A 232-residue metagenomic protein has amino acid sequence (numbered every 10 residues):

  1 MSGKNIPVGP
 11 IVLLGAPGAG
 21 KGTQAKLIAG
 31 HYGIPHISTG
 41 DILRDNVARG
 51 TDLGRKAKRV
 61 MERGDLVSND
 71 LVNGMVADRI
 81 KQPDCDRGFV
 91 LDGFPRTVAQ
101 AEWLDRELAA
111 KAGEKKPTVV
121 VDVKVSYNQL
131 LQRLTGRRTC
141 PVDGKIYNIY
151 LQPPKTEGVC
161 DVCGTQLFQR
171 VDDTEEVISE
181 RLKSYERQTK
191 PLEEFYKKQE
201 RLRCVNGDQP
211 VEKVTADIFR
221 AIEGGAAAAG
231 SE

Functional and structural regions predicted by a protein language model:
M1-E232: Glycine-rich phosphate-binding loop of ATP-dependent small-molecule kinases
